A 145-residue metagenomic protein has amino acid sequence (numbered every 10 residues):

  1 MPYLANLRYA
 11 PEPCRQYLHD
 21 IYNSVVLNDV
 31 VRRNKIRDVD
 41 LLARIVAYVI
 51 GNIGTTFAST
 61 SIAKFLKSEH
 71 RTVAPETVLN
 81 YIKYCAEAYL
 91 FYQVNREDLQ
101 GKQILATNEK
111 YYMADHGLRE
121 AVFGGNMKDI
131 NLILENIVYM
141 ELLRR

Functional and structural regions predicted by a protein language model:
P2-R145: Accessory nucleic acid-recognition modules appended to NTPase machines
